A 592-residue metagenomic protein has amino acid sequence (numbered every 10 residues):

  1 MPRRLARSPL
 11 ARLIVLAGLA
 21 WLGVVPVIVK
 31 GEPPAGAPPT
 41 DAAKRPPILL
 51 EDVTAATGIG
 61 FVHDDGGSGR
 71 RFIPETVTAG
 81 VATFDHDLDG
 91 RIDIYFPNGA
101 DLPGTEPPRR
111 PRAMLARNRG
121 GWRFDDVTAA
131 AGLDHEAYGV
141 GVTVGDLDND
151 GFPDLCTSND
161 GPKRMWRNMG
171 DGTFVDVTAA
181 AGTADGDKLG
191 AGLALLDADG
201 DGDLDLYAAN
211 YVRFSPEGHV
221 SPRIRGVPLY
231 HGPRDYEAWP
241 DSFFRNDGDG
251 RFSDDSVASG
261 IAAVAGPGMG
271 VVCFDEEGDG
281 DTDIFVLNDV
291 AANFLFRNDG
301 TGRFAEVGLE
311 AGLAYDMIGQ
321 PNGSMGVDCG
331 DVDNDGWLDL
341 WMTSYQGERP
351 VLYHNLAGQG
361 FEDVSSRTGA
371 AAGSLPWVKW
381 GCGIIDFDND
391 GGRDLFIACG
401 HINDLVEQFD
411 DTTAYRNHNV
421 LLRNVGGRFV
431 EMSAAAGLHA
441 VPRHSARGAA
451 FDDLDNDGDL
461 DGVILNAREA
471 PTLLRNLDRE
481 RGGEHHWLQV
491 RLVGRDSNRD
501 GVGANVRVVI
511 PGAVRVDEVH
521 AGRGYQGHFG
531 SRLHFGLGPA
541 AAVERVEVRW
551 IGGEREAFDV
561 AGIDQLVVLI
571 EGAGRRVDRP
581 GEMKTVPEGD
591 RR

Functional and structural regions predicted by a protein language model:
E32-A37, A42-L49, A56-T57, G67-R71 (+2 more regions): Gly/Ser/Thr/Pro-enriched helix-cap/hinge segments flanking short amphipathic alpha-helices
L50, R91-N98, D150-N159, L206-N210 (+7 more regions): Hydrophobic beta-strand segments that make up the repeating blades of beta-propeller and related beta-repeat
L50-V53, R123-G132, T173-T183, G250-A262 (+3 more regions): Blade-edge beta-strand/turn elements of extracellular beta-propeller and related beta-sheet repeat scaffolds
I59-A82, R109, A131-T143, G182-A194 (+9 more regions): Repeat-based blade/solenoid architectures
T78-L88, R117, Y138-P153, M165-R167 (+8 more regions): Beta-propeller blade termini
P97-R110, N210-Y236, I397-Y415: Short, conserved, GDST-rich strand-edge loop motifs in beta-rich repeat architectures
M114-N118, P240-N246, R297, Y353-H354 (+1 more regions): Beta-propeller blade signature
V127-T143, S158-A198, A208-R234, A238-P240 (+1 more regions): Asp-box/WD-like beta-propeller blade repeats and closely related beta-sheet repeat scaffolds
